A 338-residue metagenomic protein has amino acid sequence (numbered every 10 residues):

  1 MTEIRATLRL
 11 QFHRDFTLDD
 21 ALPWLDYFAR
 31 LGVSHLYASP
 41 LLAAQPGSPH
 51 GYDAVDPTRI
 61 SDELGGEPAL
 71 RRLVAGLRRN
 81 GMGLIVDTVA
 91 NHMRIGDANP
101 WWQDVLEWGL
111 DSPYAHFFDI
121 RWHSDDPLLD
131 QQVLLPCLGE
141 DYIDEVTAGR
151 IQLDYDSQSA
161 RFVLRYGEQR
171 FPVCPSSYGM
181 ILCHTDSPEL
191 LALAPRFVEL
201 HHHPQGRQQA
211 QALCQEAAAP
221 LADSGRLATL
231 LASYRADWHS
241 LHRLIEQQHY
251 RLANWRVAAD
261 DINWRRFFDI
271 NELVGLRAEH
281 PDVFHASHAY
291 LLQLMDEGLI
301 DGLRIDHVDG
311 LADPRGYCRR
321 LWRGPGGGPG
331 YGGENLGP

Functional and structural regions predicted by a protein language model:
M1-I4, R9-D15, G47-D53, R59-I85 (+2 more regions): Alpha-amylase-like alpha-glycosidases and glucanotransferases acting on alpha-linked glucans and related
A21-Q45, S287-L303: Catalytic domains of carbohydrate-active enzymes, especially glycoside hydrolases
